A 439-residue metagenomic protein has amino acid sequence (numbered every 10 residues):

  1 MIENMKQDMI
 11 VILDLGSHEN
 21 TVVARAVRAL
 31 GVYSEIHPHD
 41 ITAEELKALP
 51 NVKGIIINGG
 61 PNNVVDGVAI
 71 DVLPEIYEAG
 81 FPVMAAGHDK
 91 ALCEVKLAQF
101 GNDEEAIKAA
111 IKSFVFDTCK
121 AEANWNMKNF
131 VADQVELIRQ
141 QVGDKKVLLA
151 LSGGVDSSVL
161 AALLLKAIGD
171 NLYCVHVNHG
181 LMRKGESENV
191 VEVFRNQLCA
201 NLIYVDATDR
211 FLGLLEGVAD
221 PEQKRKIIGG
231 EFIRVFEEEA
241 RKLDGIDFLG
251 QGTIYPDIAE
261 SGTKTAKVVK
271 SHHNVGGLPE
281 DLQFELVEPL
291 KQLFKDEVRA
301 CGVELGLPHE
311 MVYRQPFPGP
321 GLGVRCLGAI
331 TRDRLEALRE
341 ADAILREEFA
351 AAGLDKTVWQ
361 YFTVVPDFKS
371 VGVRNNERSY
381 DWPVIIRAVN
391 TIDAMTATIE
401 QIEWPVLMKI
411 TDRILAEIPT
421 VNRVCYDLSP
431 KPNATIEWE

Functional and structural regions predicted by a protein language model:
I2-D247, G262-E439: RNA-binding accessory domains that recognize and position tRNA/RNA substrates
Q251-T253: Extended catalytic-interface subdomain
